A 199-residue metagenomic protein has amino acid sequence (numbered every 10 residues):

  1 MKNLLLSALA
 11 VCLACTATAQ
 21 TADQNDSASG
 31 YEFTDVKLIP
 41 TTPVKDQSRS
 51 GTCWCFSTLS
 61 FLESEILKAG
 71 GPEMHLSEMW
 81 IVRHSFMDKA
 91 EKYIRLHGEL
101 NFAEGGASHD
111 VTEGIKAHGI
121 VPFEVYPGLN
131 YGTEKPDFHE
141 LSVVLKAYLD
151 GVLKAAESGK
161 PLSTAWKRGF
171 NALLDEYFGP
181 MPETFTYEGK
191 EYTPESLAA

Functional and structural regions predicted by a protein language model:
M1-A22: Bacterial Sec-dependent N-terminal signal peptides
D23-A199: Catalytic-core signature of thiol
